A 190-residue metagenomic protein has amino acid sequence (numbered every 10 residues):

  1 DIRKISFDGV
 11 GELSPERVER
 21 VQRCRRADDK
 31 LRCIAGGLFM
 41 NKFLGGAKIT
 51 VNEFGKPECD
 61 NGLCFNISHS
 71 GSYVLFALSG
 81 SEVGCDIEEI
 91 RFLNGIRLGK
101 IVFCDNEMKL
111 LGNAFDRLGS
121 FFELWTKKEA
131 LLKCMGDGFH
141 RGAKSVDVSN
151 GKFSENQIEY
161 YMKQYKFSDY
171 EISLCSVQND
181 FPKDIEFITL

Functional and structural regions predicted by a protein language model:
D1-L190: Core catalytic alpha/beta fold that binds nucleotide/phospho-ligands
